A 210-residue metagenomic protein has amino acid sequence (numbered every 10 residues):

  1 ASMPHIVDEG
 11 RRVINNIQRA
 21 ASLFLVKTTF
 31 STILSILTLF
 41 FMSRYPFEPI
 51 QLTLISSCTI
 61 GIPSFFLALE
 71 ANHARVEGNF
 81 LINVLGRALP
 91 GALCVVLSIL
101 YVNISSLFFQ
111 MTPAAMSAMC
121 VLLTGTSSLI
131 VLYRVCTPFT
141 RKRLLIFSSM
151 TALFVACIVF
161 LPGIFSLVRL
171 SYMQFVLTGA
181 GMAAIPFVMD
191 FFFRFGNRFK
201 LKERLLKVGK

Functional and structural regions predicted by a protein language model:
A1-R143, A152-P162: Membrane-embedded transport module
R44-Y45, V168, D190: Conserved N-terminal alpha-helical segment that immediately precedes and caps sugar-phosphate-binding
L93, M150-V155, L177-A184: Transmembrane alpha-helices
V121-T124, Y172-F187: Small-residue-rich transmembrane alpha-helices that serve as helix-helix interface/gating elements in multipass
S128-L132, I158, A184-F195: Alpha-helical transmembrane segments
C136-F139, V188-V208: Membrane-interface capping segments at transmembrane-helix boundaries
F147: Mid-to-C-terminal catalytic subdomains of enzymes that bind/position adenosyl phosphate moieties or nucleic-acid
L161-M173: Membrane-helix boundary connector in multi-pass membrane proteins
